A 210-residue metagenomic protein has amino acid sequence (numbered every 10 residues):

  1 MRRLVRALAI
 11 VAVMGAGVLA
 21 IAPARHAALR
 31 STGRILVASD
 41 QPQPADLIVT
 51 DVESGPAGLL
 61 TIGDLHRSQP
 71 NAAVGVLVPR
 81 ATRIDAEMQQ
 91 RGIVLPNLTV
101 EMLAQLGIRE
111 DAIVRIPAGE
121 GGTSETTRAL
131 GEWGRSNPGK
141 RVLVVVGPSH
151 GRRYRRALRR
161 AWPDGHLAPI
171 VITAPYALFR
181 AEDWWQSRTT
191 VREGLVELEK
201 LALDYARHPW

Functional and structural regions predicted by a protein language model:
M1-G17, N71-A72, A81-Q90: A short, flexible N-terminal coil/short beta segment enriched in small residues
R2-A38: N-terminal type II signal-anchor transmembrane helix that functions as the membrane-insertion/stop-transfer segment
A24-W185: A structural signal for short, hydrophobic/glycine-enriched beta-strand patches
Q186-W210: A transmembrane-helix-recognition feature enriched in membrane-embedded lipid enzymes and envelope glyco-/phospholipid
